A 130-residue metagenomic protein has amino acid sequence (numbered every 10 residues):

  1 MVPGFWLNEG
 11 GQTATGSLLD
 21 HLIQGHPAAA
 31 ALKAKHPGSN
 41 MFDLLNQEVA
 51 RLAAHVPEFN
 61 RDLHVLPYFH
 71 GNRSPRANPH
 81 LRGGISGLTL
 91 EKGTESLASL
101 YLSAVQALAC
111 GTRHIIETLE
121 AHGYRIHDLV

Functional and structural regions predicted by a protein language model:
M1-V130: Active-site core segments that coordinate phosphate-bearing ligands/cofactors across diverse enzyme families
